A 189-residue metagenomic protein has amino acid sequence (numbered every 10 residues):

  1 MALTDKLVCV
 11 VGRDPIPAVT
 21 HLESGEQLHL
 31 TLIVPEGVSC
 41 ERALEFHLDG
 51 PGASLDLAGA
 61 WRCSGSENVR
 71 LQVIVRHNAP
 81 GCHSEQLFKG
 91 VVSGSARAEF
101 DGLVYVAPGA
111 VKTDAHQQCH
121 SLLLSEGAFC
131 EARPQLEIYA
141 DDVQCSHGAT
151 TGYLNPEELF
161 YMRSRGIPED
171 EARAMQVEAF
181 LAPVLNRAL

Functional and structural regions predicted by a protein language model:
M1-F160, S164-I167, L181-P183, R187-L189: Conserved beta-strand/loop scaffold segments within soluble protein domains that form the structured core and edges
M175-F180: Mid-to-C-terminal alpha-helical segments outside catalytic/metal-binding sites
